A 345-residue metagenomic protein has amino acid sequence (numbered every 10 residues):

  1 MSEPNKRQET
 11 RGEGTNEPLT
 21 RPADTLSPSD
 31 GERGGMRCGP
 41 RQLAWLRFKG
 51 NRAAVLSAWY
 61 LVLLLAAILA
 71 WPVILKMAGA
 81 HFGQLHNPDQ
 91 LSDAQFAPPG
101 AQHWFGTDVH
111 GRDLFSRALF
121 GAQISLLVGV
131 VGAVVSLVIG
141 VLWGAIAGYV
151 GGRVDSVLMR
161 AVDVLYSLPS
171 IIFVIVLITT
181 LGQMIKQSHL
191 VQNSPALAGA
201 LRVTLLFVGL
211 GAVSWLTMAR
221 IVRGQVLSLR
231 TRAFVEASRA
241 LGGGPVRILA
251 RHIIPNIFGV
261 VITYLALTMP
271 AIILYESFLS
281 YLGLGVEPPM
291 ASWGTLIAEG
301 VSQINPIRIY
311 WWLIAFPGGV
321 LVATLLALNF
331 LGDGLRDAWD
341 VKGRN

Functional and structural regions predicted by a protein language model:
M1-W59, L331-N345: Transmembrane alpha-helical segments of polytopic membrane transport and secretion proteins
P22-D30, L91-A94, H103-V109, L114-L119 (+1 more regions): A generic structured-segment signal
D24-G31, A78, I175, E276 (+1 more regions): Local alpha-helix boundary/kink/capping signal
G35-Q84, P88, L158-A161, R202 (+1 more regions): N-terminal signal-anchor/first transmembrane alpha helix
W59, A67-T107, F278-A291: Hydrophobic alpha-helical transmembrane segments of membrane transport/permease proteins and related membrane-embedded
H110-N345: Alpha-helical transmembrane segments of integral membrane proteins, especially multi-pass inner/plasma-membrane
